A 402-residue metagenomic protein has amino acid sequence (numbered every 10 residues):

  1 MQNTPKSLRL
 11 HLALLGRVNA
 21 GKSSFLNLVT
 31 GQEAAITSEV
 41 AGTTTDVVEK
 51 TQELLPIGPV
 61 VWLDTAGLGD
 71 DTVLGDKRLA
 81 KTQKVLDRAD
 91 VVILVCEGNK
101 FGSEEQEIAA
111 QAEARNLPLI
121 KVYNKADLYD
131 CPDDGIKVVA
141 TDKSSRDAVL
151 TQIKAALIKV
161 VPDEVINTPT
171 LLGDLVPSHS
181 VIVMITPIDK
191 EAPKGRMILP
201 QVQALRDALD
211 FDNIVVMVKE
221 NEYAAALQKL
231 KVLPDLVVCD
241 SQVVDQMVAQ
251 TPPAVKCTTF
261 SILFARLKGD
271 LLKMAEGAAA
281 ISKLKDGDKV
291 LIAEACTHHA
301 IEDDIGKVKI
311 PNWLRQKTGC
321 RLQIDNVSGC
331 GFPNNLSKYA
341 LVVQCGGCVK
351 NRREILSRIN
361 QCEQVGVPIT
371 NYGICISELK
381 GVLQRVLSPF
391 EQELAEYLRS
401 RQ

Functional and structural regions predicted by a protein language model:
M1-D76, A80, K84-D87, V91: Conserved G1/Walker A P-loop phosphate-binding module
G21-S24, Q152-I153, M184, K190-A208 (+1 more regions): Short, charged N-terminal beta->alpha structural module
K50-G58, L63, V73-K143, T170-D174 (+4 more regions): Conserved C-terminal guanine-recognition region of P-loop GTPase G domains, centered on the G4
T65, V95-K100, L117-A148, I185-P193 (+6 more regions): G-domain G4 guanine-recognition motif of GTPases
A89, P234, Y339: An anion/phosphate-binding loop that grips the pyrophosphate of nucleotide cofactors and donors
A114-D174, V181-V183, D212-N221, C257-F260 (+5 more regions): Canonical P-loop GTPase G-domain recognition
R266-G319, D325-G331, L336: Redox- and metal-dependent alpha/beta enzyme cores, enriched for Fe-S-associated oxidoreductases and cofactor-handling
K309, N334-L336, A340-Q402: C-terminal functional extensions of proteins
